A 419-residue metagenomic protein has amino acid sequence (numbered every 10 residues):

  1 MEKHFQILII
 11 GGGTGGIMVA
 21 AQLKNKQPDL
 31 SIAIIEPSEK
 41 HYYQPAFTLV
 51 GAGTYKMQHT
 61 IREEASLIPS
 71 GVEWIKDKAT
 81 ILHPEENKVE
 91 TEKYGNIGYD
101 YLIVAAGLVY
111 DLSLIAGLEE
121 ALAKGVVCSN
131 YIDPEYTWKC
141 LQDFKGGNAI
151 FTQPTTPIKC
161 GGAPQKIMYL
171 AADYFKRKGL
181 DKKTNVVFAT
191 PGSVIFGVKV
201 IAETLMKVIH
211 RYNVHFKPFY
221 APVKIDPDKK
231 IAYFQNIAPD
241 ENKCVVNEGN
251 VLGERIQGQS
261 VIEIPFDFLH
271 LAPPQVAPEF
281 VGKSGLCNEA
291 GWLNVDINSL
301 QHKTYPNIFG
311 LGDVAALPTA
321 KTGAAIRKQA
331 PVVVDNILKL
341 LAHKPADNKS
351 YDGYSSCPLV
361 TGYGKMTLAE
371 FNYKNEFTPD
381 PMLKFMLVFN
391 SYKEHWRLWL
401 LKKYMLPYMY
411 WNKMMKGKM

Functional and structural regions predicted by a protein language model:
M1-F5, V72-G179, I256-Q259, H270: FAD-binding core/adjacent interface of flavoenzyme oxidoreductases
E2-E73, T155-K199, M419: Beta1-alpha1 glycine-rich phosphate/pyrophosphate-binding loop at the start of Rossmann-like nucleotide-binding domains
G15, G107-V109, Q275-V276: Short glycine-rich anion-binding loops that position phosphate/pyrophosphate groups of nucleotides and phosphorylated
D29, V72-L82, I97, K176-A290 (+1 more regions): A Rossmann-like FAD-binding core segment of flavoenzymes
E119-K145, N250-R255, I262-K328, L338: FAD-site-proximal beta/loop scaffold in flavoenzymes
D173, I326-G353: Internal hydrophobic alpha-helix adjacent to the cofactor/substrate pocket in enzyme cavities
G291-F309, T361-P381: FAD-binding beta-loop-beta segment adjacent to the flavin cofactor pocket
L368-M419: C-terminal auxiliary extensions adjacent to catalytic cores
